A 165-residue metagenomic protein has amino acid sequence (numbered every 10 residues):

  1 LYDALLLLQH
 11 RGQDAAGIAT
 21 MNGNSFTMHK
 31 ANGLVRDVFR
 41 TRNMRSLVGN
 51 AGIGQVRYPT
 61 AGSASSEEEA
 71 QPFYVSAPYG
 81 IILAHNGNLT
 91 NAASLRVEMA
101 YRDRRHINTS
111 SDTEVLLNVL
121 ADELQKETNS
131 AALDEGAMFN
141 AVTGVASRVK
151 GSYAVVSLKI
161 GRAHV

Functional and structural regions predicted by a protein language model:
L1-H164: Conserved short alpha-helical segments that host acidic/polar catalytic motifs at enzyme active sites
